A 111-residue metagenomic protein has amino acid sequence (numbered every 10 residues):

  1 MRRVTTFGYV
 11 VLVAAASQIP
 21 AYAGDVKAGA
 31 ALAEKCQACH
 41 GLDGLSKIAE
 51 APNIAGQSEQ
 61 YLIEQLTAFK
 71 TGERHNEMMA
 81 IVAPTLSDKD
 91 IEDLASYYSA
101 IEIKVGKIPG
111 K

Functional and structural regions predicted by a protein language model:
M1-Y9: Bacterial N-terminal signal peptides that target proteins for export
G8-S17: Bacterial N-terminal signal peptides
Y22-L45, A55-Q57, G110-K111: Sequence/structural segment immediately N-terminal to covalent heme-attachment motifs in c-type and related
A31-L42, P52, E64-T67, E92-S96: C-type cytochrome heme c attachment motif
L32, S58, Q65, H75-M78 (+1 more regions): Stable alpha-helical elements in mature extracytoplasmic
G41, T71, I103: Short, conserved catalytic or interaction motifs in soluble domains
E50-N53, I63-K70, A80-P84: A structural feature that tracks compact, well-ordered secondary-structure segments with a strong bias toward
Q60, R74, P84-P109: C-terminal capping alpha-helices of c-type cytochrome domains
